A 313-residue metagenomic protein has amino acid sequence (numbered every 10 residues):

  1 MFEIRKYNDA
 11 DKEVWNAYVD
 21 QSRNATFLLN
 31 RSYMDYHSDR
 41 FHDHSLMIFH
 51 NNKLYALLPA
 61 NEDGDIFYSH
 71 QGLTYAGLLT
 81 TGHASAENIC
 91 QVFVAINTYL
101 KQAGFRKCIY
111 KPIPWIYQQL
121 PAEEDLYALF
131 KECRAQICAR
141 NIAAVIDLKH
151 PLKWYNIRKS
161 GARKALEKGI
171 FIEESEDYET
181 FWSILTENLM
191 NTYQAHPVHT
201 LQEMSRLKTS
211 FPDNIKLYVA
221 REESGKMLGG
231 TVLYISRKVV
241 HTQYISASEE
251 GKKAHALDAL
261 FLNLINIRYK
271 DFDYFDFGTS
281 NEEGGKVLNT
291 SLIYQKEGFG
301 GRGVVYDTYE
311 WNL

Functional and structural regions predicted by a protein language model:
F2-N51, Y55-I66, P114-G251: A conserved beta-strand-loop-helix scaffold within acyl/acetyltransferase catalytic domains
F41-D43, Q102-F105, K270-F272: Short, high-confidence coil segments that cap the C-terminus of an alpha-helix and link into the following beta-strand
L57-A60, L73, L79, S85 (+2 more regions): Aromatic (often tryptophan-rich) hydrophobic motifs at membrane interfaces
D65-G77: Conserved acyl-donor/pantetheine-binding loop and adjacent beta-alpha core of acyl/acetyltransferases and related
F105-I113: Divalent metal-dependent hydrolysis catalytic cores, especially in the metallo-beta-lactamase
Y110, R140, S175, F277 (+1 more regions): Residue-level detector of family-conserved "landmark" positions at structurally sensitive sites
P112-W115, T279-S280: Short, well-ordered beta-to-alpha junction loops that form the rim of enzyme active sites and present histidine/acidic
